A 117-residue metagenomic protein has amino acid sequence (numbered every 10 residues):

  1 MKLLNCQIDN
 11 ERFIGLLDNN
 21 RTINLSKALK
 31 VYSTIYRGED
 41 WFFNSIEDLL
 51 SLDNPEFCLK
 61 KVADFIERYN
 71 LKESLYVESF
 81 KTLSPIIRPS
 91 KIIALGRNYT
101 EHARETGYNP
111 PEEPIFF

Functional and structural regions predicted by a protein language model:
M1-P114: N-terminal non-catalytic cap/leader segment that marks the start of a structured domain
